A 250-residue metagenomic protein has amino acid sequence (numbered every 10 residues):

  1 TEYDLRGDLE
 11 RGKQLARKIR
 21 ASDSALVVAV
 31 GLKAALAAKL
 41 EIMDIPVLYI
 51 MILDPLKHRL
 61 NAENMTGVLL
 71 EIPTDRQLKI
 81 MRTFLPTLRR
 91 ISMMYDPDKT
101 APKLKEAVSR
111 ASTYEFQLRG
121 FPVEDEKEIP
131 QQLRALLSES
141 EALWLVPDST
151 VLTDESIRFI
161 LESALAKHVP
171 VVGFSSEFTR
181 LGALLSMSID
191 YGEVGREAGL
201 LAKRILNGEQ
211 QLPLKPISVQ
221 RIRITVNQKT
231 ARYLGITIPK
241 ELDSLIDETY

Functional and structural regions predicted by a protein language model:
T1-Y250: Short hydrophobic alpha-helices and adjacent helix-cap/hinge residues
